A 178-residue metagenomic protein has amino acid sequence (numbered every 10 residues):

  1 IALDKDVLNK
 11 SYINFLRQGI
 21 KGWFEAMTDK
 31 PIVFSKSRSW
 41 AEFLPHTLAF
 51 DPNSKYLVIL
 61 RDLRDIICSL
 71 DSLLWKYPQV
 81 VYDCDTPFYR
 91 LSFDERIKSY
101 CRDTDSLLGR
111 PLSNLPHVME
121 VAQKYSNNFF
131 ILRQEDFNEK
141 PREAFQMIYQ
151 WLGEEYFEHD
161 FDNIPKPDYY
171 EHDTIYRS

Functional and structural regions predicted by a protein language model:
I1-G19, M27, P167, H172: PAPS-dependent sulfotransferase catalytic core
Y12-F43: Glycine-rich phosphate-binding loop used to anchor ATP phosphates in small-molecule kinases, encompassing both
P31-H159, T174: PAPS-dependent sulfotransferase catalytic domain
F161-K166: Acidic/histidine-enriched alpha-helical segments
H172-S178: Short, intrinsically disordered, charge-balanced linker/junction segments flanking boundaries in proteins
